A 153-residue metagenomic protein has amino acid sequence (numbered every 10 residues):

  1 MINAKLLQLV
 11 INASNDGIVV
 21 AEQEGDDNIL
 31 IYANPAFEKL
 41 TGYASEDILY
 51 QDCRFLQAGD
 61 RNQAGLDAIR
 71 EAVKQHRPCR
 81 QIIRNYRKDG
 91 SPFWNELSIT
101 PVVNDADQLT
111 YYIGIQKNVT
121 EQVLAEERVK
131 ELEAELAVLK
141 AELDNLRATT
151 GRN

Functional and structural regions predicted by a protein language model:
I2-P35, D144, A148-G151: Sensory modules in modular signal-transduction proteins
A21, T100-V102, K117: Output-coupling edge of small sensory domains
F37-I48: PAS/PAS-like sensory domain cap-loop motif
L49-D60: PAS-family sensory/regulatory domains
G59-S91: Terminal output helix/cap of sensory domains in signal transduction proteins
R80-R84, D89-S98, V103, I113: PAS/PAC sensory module
Q108-E121, R128: PAS-family sensory domains
V123-A141: Sensory-domain boundary/capping and coupling elements
